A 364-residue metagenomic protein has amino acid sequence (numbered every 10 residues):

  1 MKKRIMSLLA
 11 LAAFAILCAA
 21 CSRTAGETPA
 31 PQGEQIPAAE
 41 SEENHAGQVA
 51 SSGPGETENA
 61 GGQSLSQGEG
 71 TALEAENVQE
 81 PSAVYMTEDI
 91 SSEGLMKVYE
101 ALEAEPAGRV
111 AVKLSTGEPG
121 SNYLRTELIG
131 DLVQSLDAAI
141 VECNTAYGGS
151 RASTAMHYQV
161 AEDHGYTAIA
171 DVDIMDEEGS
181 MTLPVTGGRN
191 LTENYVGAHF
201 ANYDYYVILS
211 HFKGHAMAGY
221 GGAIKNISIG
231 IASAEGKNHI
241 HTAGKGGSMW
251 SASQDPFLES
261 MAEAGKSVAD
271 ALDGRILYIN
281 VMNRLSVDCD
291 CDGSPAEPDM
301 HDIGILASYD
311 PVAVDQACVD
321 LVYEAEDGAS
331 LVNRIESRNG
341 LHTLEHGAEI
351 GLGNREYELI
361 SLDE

Functional and structural regions predicted by a protein language model:
M1-S7, C318: Positively charged n-region of N-terminal signal peptides that target proteins for export
M6-F14: Sec-dependent N-terminal signal peptides
S7-L8, R23-A25: SAM-dependent methyltransferases
L17-A20: C-terminal motif of bacterial Sec signal peptides marking the signal peptidase cleavage site
A25-N77: N-terminal, intrinsically disordered, polar/charged segments of Gram-positive cell-envelope systems that serve as
E74-D131, S135-E364: Extended, low-polarity segments enriched in aliphatic/aromatic residues
